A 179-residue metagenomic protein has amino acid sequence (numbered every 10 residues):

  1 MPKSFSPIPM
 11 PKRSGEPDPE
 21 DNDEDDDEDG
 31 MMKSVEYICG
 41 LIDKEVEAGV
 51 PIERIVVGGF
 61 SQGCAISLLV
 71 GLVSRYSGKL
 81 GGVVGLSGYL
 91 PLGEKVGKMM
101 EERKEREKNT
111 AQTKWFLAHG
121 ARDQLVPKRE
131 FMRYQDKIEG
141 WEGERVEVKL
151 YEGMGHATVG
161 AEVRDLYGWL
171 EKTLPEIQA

Functional and structural regions predicted by a protein language model:
M1-I52: Serine-hydrolase catalytic machinery in alpha/beta-hydrolase-like enzymes
M10-E24, S74-G78, M99-A111: Intrinsically disordered, low-complexity coil segments
D25-M32, S61, L125, A157-G160: Intrinsic disorder
K33, Y37, A65-I66, E130-R133 (+1 more regions): Acidic, Ser/Thr-rich intrinsically disordered and amphipathic helical segments
G40-E45, V73, K137-I138, W169: A generic secondary-structure signal
V46-V50, L72-Y76, K108-N109, E171 (+1 more regions): Residue-level signal for alpha-helix termini/capping positions
A48-E102: Primarily recognizes the serine-hydrolase "nucleophile elbow" in alpha/beta-hydrolase and SGNH/GDSL folds
G85-Q178: The feature captures the conserved acid-bearing segment of alpha/beta-hydrolase catalytic domains
